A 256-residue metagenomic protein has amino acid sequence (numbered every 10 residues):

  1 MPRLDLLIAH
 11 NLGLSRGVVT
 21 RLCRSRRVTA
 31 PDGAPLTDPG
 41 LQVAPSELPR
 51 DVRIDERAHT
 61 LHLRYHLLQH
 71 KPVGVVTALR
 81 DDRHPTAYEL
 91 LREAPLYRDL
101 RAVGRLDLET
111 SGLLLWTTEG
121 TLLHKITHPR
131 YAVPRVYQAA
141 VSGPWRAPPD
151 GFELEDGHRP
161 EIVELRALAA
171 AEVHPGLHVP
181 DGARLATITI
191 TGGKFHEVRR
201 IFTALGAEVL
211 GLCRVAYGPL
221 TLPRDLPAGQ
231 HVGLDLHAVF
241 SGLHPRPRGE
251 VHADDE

Functional and structural regions predicted by a protein language model:
M1-R80, A238: S4-like RNA-binding module at protein N-termini
R24-R26, L48-R50, L63-L67, K71 (+6 more regions): A generic structural signal for short beta-strands and their flanking turns/coil linkers
P35-V43, D156-E256: RNA substrate-recognition surfaces in RNA-acting enzymes
I54-E56, Q69-K71, W116-E119, V141-G143 (+1 more regions): Flexible glycine-/small-residue-rich
K71-R101, L108: Ordered, amphipathic secondary-structure segments that act as subunit-interaction surfaces in large macromolecular
T86-R92, Q138-E161: Internal amphipathic helical hairpin motif
A94-H128: Glycine/acidic-rich beta-strand-loop module
H124-R146: N-terminal accessory regions of nucleic-acid-interacting proteins
